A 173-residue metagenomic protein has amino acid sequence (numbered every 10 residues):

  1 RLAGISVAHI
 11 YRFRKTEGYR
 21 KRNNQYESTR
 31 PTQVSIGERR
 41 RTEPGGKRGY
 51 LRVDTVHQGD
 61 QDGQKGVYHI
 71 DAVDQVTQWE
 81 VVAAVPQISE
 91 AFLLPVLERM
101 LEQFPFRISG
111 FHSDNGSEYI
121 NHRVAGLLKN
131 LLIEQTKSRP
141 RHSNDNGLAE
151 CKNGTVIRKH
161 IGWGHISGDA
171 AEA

Functional and structural regions predicted by a protein language model:
R1: DNA-recognition alpha helix
I10, D54, A72, Q78 (+5 more regions): Mobile genetic element proteins and their domesticated derivatives, centered on retroelements and DNA transposons
R12-D71, W79: Mobile-element integrase/transposase regions, centering on the N-terminal DNA-binding/Zn-coordinating module
K65, V73, V82-P105: Active-site beta-loop-alpha junctions of metal-dependent nucleic acid enzymes, especially the RNase H-like/DDE
V73, R99-P105, R123-K137: Short, surface-exposed basic-aromatic patches at helix termini and helix-loop junctions that form
S113-N115, Y119-L128, Q135-I161: RNase H-like two-metal-ion nuclease catalytic core shared by retroviral integrases and related mobile-element nucleases
K159-A173: Short, solvent-exposed helix-loop connector elements
